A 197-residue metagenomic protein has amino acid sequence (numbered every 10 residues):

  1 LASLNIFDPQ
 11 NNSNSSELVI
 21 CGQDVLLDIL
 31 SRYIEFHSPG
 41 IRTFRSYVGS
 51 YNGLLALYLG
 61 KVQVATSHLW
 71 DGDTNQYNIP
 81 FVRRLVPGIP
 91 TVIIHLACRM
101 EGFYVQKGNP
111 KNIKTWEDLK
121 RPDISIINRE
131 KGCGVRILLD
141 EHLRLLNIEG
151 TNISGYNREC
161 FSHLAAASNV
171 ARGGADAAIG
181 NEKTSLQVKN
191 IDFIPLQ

Functional and structural regions predicted by a protein language model:
L1-N52, Y58-K61, P80, R84-T91 (+3 more regions): N-terminal hydrophobic or amphipathic helices and topogenic motifs
S13-Q23, E117-I137: Short loop->beta-strand "edge-of-pocket" segments that line small-molecule binding or catalytic clefts across diverse
C21-V25, L69-D71, Q106-K107, R129-E130: Structural motif
I29-P39, E117, R129-K131, V135-R158: Ligand-binding cleft/hinge of the Venus flytrap
Y51-A65, L69-W70, C160-A175: Short helices/loops that flank or line small-molecule/ion binding pockets
H68-R84, A167-L196: A ligand-binding cleft/hinge motif common to bilobed small-molecule-binding domains
F81-K131: A conserved helix-loop-strand patch within extracytoplasmic ligand-binding domains of the periplasmic binding
K111, L143-G155, E159-A167, G174-A175 (+1 more regions): Proline/Glycine/Serine-rich low-complexity intrinsically disordered segments that serve as flexible stalks/linkers
